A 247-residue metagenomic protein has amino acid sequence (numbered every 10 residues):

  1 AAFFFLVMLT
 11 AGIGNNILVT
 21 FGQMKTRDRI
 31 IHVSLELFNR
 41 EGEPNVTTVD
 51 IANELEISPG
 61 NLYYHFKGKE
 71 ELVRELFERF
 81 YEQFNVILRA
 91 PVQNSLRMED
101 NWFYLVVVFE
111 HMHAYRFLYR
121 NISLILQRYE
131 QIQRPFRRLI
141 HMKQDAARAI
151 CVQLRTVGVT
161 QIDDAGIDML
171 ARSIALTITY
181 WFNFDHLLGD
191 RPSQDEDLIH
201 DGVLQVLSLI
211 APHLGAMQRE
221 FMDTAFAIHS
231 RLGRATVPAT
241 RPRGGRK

Functional and structural regions predicted by a protein language model:
F4-L18, N183, L187-K247: C-terminal peripheral helix-coil segments that are non-catalytic and often amphipathic
L18-R27: Short, Lys/Arg-enriched anionic-surface-contact patches
T26-V33, L170: N-terminal positioning helix adjacent to the helix-turn-helix/winged-helix DNA-binding module
R29, L37-E71, E75: Helix-turn-helix
E75, R89-F117, R134: Hydrophobic alpha-helical connector segments
E78-F84: Short, basic, alpha-helical segments at the C-terminal edge of helix-turn-helix-like DNA-binding modules
L88-P91, Y119-L126, L154-G158, D185-G189: Secondary-structure edge/capping motif, primarily at the C-terminal ends of alpha-helices and the immediately following
Q131-V157, A165-N183, H200-P212: Amphipathic alpha-helical packing segments from all-alpha helical-bundle domains
